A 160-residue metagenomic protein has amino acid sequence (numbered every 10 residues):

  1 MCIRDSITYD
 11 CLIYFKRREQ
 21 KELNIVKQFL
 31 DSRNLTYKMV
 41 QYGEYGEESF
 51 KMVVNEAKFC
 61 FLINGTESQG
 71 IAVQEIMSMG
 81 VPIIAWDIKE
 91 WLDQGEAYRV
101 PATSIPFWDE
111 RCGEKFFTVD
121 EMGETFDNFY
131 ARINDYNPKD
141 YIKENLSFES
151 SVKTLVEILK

Functional and structural regions predicted by a protein language model:
M1-I3: Short, small-residue-biased leader/transition segments that mark boundaries at the very start of proteins
R18-F29: A conserved mid-protein helix/loop that constitutes part of the nucleotide-sugar donor-binding site
Y37-G46: Active-site donor-binding acidic/aromatic loop of nucleotide-activated sugar and phosphosugar transferases involved
V53-A57: Short alpha-helical donor nucleotide-sugar binding micro-motif in glycosyltransferases
C60-F61: A short hydrophobic beta-strand element within the catalytic core of glycosyltransferases that build diverse glycans
G65: Aromatic "clamp/platform" in nucleotide-sugar-dependent glycosyltransferases that forms part of the donor/acceptor
Q69-N145: Catalytic binding pocket for nucleotide-activated donors in carbohydrate/polymer assembly enzymes
N128, E144-K160: C-terminal alpha-helical cap of glycosyltransferases
